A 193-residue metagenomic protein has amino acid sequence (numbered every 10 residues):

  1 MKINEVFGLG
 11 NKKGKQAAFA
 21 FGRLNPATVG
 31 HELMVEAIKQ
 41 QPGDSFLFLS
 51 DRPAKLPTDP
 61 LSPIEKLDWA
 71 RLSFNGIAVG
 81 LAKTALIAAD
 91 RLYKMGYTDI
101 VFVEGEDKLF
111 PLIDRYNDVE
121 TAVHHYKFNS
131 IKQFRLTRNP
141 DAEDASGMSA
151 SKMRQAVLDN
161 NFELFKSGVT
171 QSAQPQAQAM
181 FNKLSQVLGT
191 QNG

Functional and structural regions predicted by a protein language model:
M1-G193: Nucleotidyltransferase catalytic core that binds NTPs
